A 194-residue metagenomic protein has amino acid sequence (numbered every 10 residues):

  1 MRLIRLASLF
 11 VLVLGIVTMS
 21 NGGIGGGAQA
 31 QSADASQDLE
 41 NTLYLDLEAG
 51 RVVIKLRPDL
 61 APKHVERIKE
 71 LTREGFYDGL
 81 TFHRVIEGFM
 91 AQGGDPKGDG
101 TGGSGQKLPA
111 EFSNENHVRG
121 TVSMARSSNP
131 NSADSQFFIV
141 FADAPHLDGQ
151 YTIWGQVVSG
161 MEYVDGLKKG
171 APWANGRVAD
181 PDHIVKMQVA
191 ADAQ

Functional and structural regions predicted by a protein language model:
R2-Q194: Cyclophilin-like peptidyl-prolyl cis-trans isomerases
